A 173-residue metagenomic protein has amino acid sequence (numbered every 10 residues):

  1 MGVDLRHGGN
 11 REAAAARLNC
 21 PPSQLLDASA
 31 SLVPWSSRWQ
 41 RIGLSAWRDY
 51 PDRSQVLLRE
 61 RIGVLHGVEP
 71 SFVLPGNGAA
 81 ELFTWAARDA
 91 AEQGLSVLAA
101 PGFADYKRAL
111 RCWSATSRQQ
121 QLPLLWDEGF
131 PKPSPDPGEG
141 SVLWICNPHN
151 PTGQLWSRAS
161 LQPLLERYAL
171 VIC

Functional and structural regions predicted by a protein language model:
M1-V56, R61-V64, P131, I145-N147: N-terminal "arm"/small-domain region of PLP-dependent enzymes with the aminotransferase-like
L26, L74, L95-V97: Conserved beta-strand elements of the Class I
S31-W35, A80-E81, F103, P148-P151: Short, solvent-exposed loop/turn segments at secondary-structure junctions
W47, P70, Q93, S114 (+2 more regions): Short, well-ordered alpha-helix to beta-strand connector turns
G63-W85, A99: Short loop-beta-helix segment that forms the pyridoxal 5′-phosphate
D89-R111, T116-P123, S134: Conserved PLP-anchoring active-site segment centered on the Schiff-base-forming lysine
R118, L122-C173: Active-site phosphate-binding strand-loop segment of PLP-dependent enzymes
